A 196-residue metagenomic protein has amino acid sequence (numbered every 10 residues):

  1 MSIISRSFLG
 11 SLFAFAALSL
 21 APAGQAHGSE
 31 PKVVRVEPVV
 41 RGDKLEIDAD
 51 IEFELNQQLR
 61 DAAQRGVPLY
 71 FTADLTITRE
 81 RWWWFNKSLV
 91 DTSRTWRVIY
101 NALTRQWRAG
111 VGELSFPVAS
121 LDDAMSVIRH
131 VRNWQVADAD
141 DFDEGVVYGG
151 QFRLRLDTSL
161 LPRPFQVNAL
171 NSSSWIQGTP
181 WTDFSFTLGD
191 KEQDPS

Functional and structural regions predicted by a protein language model:
F8-L9: N-terminal export leaders
A17-Q25: C-terminal segment of classical bacterial N-terminal signal peptides
Q25-K44: Short N-terminal segments immediately surrounding and downstream of signal-peptide cleavage
P31-E37, Q57, S93-T95, N133-D138: Short structured motifs
V40-L45, Y100-R105, D140-G149: A short, structured loop/turn motif at beta-sheet edges
L45-Q57: Short, well-ordered beta-strand segments enriched in hydrophobic/aromatic residues
A62-V131: Structured domain cores in non-transmembrane regions
D140-S196: Glycine-rich, aromatic-bearing surface loops/beta-hairpins
